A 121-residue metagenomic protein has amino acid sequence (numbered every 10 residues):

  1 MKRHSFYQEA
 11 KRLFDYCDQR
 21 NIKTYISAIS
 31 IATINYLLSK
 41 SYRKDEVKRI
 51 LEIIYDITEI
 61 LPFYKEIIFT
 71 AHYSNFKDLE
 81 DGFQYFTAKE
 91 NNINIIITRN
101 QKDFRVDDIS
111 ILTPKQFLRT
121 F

Functional and structural regions predicted by a protein language model:
M1-I26, S39-D45, F121: Short, well-structured N-terminal submotif of metal-dependent ribonuclease cores
K2, I29-S30, I50-N75: Acidic catalytic patch
R12, F86-F121: Acidic, PIN/NYN-like endoribonuclease modules and their adjacent C-terminal/linker elements
Q19-R20, I57, S74, D107: Structured helix-beta-strand junction loops
Q19-T24, E59, N92-I95: Short active-site oxyanion
S30, I67, Q84, K102-D103: Alpha-helix capping/helix-boundary segments
K77-E80: Glycine-rich anion/phosphate-binding loops
